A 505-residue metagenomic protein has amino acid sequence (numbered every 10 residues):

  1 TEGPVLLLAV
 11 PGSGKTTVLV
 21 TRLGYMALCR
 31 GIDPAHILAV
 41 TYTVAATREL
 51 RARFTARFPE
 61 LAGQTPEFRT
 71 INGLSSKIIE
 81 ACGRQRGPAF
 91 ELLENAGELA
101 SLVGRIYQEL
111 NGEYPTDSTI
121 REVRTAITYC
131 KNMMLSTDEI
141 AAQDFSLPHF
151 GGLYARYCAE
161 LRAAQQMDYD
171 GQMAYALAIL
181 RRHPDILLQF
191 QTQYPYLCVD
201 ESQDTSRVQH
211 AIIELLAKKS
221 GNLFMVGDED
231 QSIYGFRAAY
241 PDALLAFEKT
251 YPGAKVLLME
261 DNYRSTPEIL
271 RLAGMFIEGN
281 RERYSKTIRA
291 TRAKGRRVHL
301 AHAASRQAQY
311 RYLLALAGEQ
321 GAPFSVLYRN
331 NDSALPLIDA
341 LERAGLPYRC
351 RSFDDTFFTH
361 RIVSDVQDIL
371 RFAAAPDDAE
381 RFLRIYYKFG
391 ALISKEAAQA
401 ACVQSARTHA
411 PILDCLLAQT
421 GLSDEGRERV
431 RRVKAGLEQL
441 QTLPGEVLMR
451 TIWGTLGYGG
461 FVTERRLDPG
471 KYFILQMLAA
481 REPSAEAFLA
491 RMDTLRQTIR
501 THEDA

Functional and structural regions predicted by a protein language model:
T1-A89, L188, D242, R271-G274: P-loop NTPase Walker
T1-G14, L19, L38-A39, A46 (+4 more regions): Conserved helicase NTPase motor core
G3, I32-H36, G63-T65, K219-N222 (+5 more regions): Short glycine-/polar-rich loops that comprise or flank the Walker A/P-loop and associated switch/sensor motifs
P11-L19, L23, P252-K255, E260-Y348 (+1 more regions): Helicase P-loop NTPase motor core
G63-I78, G345-L370: Conserved beta-strand -> loop -> alpha-helix junction used to position metal-binding or nucleic-acid-contacting
Q64-T65, R84-D170, N262, E396: ATP-hydrolysis module of ASCE/P-loop NTPase motor domains, specifically the Walker B Asp-Glu catalytic pair
E67-K77, C198-E201, V226, F389 (+1 more regions): Conserved helicase core region in the C-terminal RecA-like lobe
Q143, I369-A505: Conserved helicase C-terminal RecA-like lobe
